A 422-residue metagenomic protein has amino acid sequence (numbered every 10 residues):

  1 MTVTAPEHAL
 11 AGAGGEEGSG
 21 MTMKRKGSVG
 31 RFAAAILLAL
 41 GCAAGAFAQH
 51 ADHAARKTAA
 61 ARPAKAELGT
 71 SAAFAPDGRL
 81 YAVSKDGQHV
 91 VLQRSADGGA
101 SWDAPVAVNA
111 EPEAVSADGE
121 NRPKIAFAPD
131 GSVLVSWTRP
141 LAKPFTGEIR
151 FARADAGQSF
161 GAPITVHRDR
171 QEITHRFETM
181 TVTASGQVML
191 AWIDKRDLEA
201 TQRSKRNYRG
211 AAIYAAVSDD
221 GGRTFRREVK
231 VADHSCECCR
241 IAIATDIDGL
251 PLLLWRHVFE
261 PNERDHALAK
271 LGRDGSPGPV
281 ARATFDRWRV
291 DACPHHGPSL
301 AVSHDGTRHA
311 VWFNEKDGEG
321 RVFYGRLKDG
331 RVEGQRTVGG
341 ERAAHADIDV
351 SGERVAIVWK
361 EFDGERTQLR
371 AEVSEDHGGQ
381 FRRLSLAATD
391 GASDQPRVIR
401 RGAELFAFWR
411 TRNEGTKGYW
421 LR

Functional and structural regions predicted by a protein language model:
M1-E7, V29-F32, G340-H345, A356: Short intrinsically disordered, low-complexity coil segments enriched in acidic
M1-S28: N-terminal secretory signal peptides that target proteins for export/translocation
A11, A39, D233-C236: Mature extracytoplasmic/luminal segments of secretory-pathway proteins
A33-A43: Bacterial N-terminal signal peptides
Q49-R422: Extracellular, repeat-based ectodomains that mediate carbohydrate processing or recognition
